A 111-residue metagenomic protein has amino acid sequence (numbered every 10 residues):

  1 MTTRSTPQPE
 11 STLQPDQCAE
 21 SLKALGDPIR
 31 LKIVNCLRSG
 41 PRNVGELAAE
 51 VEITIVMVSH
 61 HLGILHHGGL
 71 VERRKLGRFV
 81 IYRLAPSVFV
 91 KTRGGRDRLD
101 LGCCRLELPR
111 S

Functional and structural regions predicted by a protein language model:
T2-L13, Q17, P86-S111: Amphipathic alpha-helical dimerization/coiled-coil segments that flank or bridge DNA-binding/regulatory modules
P7-S11, P28, V34, G69: Short acidic/polar alpha-helix capping motifs at helix-coil junctions
D16-T54, F79-F89: N-terminal helix-turn-helix DNA-binding core of bacterial DNA-binding proteins
A49, H66-H67: Alpha-helical residues within the helix-turn-helix
H61: Residues within the DNA-recognition helix of helix-turn-helix
H67-L76, R83: Beta-hairpin "wing" of winged helix-turn-helix
